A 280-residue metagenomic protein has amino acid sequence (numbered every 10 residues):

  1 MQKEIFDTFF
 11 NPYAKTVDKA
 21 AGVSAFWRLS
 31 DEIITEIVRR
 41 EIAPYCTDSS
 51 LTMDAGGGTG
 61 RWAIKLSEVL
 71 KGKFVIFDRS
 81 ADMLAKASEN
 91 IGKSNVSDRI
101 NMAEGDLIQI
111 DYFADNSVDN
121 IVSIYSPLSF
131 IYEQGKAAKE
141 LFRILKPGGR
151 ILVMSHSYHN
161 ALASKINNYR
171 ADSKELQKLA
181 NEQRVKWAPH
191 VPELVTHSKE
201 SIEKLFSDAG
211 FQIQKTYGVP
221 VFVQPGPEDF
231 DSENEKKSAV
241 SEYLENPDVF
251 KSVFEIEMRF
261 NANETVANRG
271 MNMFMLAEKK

Functional and structural regions predicted by a protein language model:
M1-T47, R61-K65, P220, P227: Conserved class I S-adenosyl-L-methionine
M53, T59-Q109: Class I SAM-dependent methyltransferase SAM/SAH-binding core
Y112-N120: A short acidic, Gly/Pro-enriched loop at the edge of an enzyme's catalytic core that lines a small-molecule cofactor
N120-E133: A short SAM/SAH-binding and catalytic strip from SAM-dependent methyltransferases
G135-P147: A short glycine-rich, Lys/Arg-flanked "PGG" loop and its adjoining helix->strand segment in the class I
L152-A180: Conserved class I S-adenosyl-L-methionine
V185-S201: Acceptor-substrate binding/catalytic loop of class I
K215-K280: A C-terminal cap/extension of S-adenosyl-L-methionine-dependent methyltransferases that defines the acceptor-substrate
